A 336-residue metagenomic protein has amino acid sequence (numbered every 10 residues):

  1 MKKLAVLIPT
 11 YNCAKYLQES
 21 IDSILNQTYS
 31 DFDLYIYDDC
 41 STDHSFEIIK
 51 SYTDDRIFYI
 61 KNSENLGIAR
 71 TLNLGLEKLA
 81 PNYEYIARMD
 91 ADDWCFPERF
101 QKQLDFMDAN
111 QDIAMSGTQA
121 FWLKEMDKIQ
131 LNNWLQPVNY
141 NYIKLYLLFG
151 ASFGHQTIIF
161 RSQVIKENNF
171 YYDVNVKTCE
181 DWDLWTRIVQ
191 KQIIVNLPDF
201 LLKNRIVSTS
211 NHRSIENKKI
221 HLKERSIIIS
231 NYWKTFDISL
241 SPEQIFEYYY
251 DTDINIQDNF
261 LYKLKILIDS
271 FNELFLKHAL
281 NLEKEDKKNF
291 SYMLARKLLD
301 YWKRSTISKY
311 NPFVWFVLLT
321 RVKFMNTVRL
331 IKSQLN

Functional and structural regions predicted by a protein language model:
C13-N26: Short, well-formed alpha-helical segments that are part of the catalytic scaffolds of diverse glycosyltransferases
Y16-Q18, D43-S51, W94, E98: Acidic helix N-cap motif at the loop->helix transition within catalytic regions of sugar-transfer enzymes
D38-E47, E64, D90: A conserved acidic beta->alpha catalytic loop
N62-P81, K102: Glycine-rich, basic loop-to-helix element that forms the pyrophosphate-binding segment of sugar-nucleotide handling
E84-I86: Short aromatic/hydrophobic "clamp" motif used to bind/position activated sugar donors
E98-L131: Conserved donor NDP-sugar-binding/catalytic core segment of glycosyltransferases
Q136-D251: Conserved nucleotide-sugar donor-binding catalytic segment
Q190, I206-N336: C-terminal subregions of glycosyltransferases and related glycan-biosynthesis enzymes
